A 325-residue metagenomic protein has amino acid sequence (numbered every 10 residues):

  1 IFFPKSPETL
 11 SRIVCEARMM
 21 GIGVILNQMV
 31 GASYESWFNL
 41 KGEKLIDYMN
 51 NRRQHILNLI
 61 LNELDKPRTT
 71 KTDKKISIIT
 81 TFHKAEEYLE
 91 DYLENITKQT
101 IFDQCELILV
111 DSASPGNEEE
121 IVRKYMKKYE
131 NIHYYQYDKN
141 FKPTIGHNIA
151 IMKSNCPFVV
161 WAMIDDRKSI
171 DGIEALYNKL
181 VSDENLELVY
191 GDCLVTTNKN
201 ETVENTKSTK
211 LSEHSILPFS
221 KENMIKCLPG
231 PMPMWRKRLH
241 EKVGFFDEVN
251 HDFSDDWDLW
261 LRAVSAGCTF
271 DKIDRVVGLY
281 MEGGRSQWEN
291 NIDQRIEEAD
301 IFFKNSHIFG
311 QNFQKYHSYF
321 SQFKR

Functional and structural regions predicted by a protein language model:
F3-P67: Catalytic binding pocket for nucleotide-activated donors in carbohydrate/polymer assembly enzymes
A85-K98: Short, well-formed alpha-helical segments that are part of the catalytic scaffolds of diverse glycosyltransferases
D111-E120, M163: A conserved acidic beta->alpha catalytic loop
G116-Y125, D171: Acidic helix N-cap motif at the loop->helix transition within catalytic regions of sugar-transfer enzymes
Y137-S154: Glycine-rich, basic loop-to-helix element that forms the pyrophosphate-binding segment of sugar-nucleotide handling
V159: Short aromatic/hydrophobic "clamp" motif used to bind/position activated sugar donors
I173-V203: Conserved donor NDP-sugar-binding/catalytic core segment of glycosyltransferases
S215-E297: Conserved nucleotide-sugar donor-binding catalytic segment
